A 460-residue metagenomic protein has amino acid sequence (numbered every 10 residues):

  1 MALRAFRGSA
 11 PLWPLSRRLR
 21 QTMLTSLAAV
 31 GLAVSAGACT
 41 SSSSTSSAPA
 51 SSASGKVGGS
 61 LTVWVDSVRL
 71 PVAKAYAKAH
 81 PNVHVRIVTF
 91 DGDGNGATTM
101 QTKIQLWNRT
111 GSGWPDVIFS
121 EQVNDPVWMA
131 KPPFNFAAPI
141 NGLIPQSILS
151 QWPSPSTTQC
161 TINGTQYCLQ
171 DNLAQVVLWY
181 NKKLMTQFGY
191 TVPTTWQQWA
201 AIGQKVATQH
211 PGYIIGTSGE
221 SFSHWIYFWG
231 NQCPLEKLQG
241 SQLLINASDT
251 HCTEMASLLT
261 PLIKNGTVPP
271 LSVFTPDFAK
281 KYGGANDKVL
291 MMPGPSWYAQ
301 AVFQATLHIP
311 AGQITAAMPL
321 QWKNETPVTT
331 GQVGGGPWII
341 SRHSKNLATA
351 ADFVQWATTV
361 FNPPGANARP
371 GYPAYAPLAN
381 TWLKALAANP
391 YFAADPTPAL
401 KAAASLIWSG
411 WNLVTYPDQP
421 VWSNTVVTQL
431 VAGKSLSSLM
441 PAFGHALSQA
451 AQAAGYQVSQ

Functional and structural regions predicted by a protein language model:
L3-F6, L12-R18, L24-V127, I148 (+4 more regions): Conserved N-terminal structural module of periplasmic/extracytoplasmic solute-binding proteins
G55, Y298-P310, K323-V421, A454-Q460: C-terminal lobe and pocket-closing loops of periplasmic/extracytoplasmic Venus-flytrap solute-binding proteins
S60, H80-D93, G111-W114, G189-T191 (+3 more regions): A local structural motif
V72, H251-L258, K345-A357, L439: Short amphipathic alpha-helical coupling segments at ligand-binding clamshell hinges and other catalytic/signaling
F90-I104, W196-A200, L271-Y282: Short helix-initiation/N-cap motifs at beta->coil->alpha
N108-S120, G212, A285-P295: Alpha-to-beta junction loops
E121-Q175, T315-A317: Hinge/lid segment of periplasmic solute-binding proteins
G203-Q204, Q209, Q242-V273, P319-W322: Glycine-centered hinge/linker elements that transmit conformational signals in sensory and ligand-binding systems
